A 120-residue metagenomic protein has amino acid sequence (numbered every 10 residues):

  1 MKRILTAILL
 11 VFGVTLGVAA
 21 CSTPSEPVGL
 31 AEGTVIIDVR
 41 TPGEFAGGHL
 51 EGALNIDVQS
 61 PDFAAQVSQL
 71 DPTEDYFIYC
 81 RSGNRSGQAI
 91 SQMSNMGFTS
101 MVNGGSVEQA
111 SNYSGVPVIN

Functional and structural regions predicted by a protein language model:
K2-L9, G13, G17-T34, P42-E74 (+1 more regions): Rhodanese-like catalytic fold shared by cysteine-dependent sulfurtransferases and DSP/PTP-type phosphatases
I37: Active-site flanking residues adjacent to catalytic metal/cofactor-binding acidic residues
Y79: Short, surface-exposed ligand- or partner-binding patches at beta-edge/loop junctions that are enriched in aromatics
